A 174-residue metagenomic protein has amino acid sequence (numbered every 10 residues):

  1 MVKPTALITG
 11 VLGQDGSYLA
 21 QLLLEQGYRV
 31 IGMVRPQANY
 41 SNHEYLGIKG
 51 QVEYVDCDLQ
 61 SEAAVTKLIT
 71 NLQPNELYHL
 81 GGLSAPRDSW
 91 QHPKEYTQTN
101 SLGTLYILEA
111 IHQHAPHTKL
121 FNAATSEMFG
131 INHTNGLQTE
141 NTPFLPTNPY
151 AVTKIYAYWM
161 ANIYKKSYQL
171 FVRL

Functional and structural regions predicted by a protein language model:
M1-L174: N-terminal Rossmann-like NAD(P)+-binding domain of SDR-like oxidoreductases, especially those catalyzing
